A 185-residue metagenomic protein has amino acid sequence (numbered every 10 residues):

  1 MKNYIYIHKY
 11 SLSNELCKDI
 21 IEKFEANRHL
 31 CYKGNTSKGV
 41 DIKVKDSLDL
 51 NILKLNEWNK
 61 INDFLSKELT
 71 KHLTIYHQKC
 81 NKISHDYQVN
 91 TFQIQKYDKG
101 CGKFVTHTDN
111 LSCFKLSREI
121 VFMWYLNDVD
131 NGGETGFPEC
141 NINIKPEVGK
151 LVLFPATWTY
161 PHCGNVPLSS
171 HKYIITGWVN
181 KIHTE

Functional and structural regions predicted by a protein language model:
M1-L151, T159-E185: Fe(II)/2-oxoglutarate oxygenase catalytic core
